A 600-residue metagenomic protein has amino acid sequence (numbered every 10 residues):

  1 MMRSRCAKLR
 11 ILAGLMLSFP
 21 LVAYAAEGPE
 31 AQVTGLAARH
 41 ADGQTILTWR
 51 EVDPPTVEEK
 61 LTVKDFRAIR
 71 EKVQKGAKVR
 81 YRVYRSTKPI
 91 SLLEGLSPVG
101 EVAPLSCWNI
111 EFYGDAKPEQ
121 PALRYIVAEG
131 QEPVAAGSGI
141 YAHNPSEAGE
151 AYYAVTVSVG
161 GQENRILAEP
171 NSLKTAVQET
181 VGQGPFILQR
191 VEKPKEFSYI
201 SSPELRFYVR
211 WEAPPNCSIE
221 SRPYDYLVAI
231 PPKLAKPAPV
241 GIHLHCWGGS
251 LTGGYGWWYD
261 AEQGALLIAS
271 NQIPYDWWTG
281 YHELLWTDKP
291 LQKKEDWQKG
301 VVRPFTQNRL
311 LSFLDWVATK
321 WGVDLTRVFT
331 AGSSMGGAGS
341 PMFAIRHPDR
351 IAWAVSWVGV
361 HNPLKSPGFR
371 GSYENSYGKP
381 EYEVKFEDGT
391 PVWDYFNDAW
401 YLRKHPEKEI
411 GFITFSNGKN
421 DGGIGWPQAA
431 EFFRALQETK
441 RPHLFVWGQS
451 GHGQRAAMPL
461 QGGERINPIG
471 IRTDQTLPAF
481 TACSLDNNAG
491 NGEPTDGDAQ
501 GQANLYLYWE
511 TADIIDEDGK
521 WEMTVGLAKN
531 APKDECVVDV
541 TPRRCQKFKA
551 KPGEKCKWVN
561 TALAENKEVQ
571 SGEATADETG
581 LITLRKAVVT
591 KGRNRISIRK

Functional and structural regions predicted by a protein language model:
A26-K75, G161-E192: Pro/Thr/Ser/Gly-rich low-complexity, intrinsically disordered linker/stalk tracts
K60-G149: Recognizes extended acidic, P/S/T-rich segments that occur within or adjacent to Ig-like beta-sandwich modules
H143-E163: Beta-strand-rich modules
K193-E196, E438-R599: Alpha/beta-hydrolase-fold serine-hydrolase catalytic core, especially in secreted/extracellular enzymes
K236-W247: Short beta-strand element of the alpha/beta-hydrolase
W247-R309: Active-site machinery of serine-nucleophile hydrolases
K293-S334, R350: Gly/Ser-rich "nucleophile elbow"/oxyanion-hole loop immediately N-terminal to the catalytic nucleophile in hydrolases
P363-P468, R472-D474: The feature captures the conserved acid-bearing segment of alpha/beta-hydrolase catalytic domains
